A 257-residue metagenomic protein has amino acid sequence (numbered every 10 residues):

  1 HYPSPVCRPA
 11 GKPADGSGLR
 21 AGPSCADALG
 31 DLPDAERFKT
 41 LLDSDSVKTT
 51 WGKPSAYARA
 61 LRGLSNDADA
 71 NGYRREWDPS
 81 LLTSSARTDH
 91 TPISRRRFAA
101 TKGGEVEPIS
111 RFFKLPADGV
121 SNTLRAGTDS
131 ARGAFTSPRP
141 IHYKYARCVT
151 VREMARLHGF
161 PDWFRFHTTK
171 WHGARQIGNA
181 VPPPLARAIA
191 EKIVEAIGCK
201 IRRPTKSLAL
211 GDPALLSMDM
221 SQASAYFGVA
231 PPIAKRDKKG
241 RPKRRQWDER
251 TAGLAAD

Functional and structural regions predicted by a protein language model:
H1-S44: Flexible, glycine-/basic-rich loop-and-beta segments that form/coincide with the SAM-dependent methyltransferase
V47-D257: C-terminal target-recognition/interaction regions appended to catalytic cores
